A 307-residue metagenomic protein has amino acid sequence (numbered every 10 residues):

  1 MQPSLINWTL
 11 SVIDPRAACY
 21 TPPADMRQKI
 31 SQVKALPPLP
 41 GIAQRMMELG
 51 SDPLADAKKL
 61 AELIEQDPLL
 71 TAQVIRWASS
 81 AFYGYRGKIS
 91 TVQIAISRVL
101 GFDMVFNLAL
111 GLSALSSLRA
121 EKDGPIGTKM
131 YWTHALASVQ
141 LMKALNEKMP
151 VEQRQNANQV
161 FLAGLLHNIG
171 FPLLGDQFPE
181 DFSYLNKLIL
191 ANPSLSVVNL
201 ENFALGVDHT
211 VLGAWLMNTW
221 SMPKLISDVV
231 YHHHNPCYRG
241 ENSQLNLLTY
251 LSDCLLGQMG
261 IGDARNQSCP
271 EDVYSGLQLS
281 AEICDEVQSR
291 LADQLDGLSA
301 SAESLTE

Functional and structural regions predicted by a protein language model:
M1-N186, P193, V197-C269: Conserved alpha-helical "signature site" that marks functionally important helical segments or helix/loop junctions
L251-E307: C-terminal appended segment following the main domain
